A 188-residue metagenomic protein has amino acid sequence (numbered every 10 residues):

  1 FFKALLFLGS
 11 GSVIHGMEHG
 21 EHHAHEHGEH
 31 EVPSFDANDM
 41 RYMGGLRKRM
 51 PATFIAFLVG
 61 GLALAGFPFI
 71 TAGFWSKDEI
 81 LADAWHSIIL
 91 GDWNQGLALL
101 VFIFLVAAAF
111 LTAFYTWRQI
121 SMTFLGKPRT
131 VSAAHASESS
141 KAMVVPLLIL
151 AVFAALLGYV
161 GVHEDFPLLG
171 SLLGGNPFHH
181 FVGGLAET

Functional and structural regions predicted by a protein language model:
K3, F7, L99-A136, V162 (+1 more regions): Predominantly late transmembrane helices and immediately cytosolic-facing juxtamembrane segments
L8-S12, E79, R118: Transmembrane alpha-helix boundary and packing residues in multipass membrane permease domains and related
V13-H22, E79, F124-R129, D165 (+1 more regions): Membrane-interfacial segments
E18-T71, A98-A108, V131-L156: Interfacial and helix-entry/exit segments of alpha-helical transmembrane bundles in multi-pass inner-membrane proteins
G66-A72, K77, L157-P167: Juxtamembrane "helix exit" motif at the C-terminal ends of alpha-helical transmembrane segments in multi-pass membrane
S76-W93, E164-T188: Membrane-interfacial helical/loop segments at transmembrane boundaries in membrane proteins
